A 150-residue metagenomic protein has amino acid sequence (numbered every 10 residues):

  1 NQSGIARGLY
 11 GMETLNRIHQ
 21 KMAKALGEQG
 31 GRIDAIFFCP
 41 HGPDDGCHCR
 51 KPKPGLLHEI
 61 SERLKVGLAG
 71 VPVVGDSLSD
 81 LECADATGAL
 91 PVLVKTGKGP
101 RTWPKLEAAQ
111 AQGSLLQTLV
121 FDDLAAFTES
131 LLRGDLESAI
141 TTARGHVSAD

Functional and structural regions predicted by a protein language model:
N1-I5, F38-P43: Short linear capping/connector segments at secondary-structure termini
Q2-L15: A short secondary-structure junction motif
M12-A35, G42-V73, S77-D150: Asp-based, Mg2+/Mn2+-dependent phosphohydrolase catalytic module
